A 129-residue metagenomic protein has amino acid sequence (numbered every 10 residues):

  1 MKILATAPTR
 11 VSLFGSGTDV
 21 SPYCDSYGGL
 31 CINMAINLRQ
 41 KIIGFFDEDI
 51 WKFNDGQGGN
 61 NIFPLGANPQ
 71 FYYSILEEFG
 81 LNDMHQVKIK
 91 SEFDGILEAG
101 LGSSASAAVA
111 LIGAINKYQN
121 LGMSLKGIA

Functional and structural regions predicted by a protein language model:
M1-S103, G113-L125: ATP-binding N-lobe of GHMP and related small-molecule kinases
I128-A129: PP2C/PPM-type serine/threonine phosphatase catalytic domain
